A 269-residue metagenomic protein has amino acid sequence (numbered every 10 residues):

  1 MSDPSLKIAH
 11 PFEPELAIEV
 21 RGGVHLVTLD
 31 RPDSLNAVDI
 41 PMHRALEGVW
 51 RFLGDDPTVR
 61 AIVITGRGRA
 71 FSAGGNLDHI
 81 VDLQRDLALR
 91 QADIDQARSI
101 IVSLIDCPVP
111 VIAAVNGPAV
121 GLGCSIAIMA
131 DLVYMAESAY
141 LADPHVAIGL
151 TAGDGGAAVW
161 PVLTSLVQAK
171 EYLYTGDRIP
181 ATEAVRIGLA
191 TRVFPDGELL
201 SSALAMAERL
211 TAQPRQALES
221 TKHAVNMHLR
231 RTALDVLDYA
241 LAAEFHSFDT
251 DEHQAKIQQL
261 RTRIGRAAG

Functional and structural regions predicted by a protein language model:
M1-G22, G176-T182, S201, A205-G269: C-terminal alpha-helix plus adjacent terminal tail
M1-R67, V102: Conserved CoA-thioester-binding segment of acyl-CoA-metabolizing enzymes
L6, R51, T58, G66-S103 (+4 more regions): Glycine- (often His-adjacent) and acidic-residue-rich active-site loop that binds/positions the CoA thioester
V27, R31, L46, I64 (+6 more regions): Terminal peptide-recognition signature
H43, L77, A97, A157 (+4 more regions): A general structural signal for well-ordered alpha-helical segments in protein cores
D56, C107-P108, T250: Acidic-histidine catalytic/liganding microenvironments
V102-L218: Crotonase-fold acyl-CoA enzyme core
